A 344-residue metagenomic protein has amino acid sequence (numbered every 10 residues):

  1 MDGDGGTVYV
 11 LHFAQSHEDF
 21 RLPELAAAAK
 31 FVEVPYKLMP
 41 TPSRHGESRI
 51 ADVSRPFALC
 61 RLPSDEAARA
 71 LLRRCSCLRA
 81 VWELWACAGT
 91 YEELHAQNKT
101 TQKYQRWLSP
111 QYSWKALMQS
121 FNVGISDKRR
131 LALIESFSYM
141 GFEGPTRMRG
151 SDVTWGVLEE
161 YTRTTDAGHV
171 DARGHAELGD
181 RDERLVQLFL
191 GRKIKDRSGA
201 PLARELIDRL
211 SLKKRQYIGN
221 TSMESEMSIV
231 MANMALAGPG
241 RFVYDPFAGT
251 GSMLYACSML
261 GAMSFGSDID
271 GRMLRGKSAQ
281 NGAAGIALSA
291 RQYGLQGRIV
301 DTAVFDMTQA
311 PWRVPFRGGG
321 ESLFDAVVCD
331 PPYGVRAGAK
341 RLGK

Functional and structural regions predicted by a protein language model:
M1-R74, A80, A86, F121-G124 (+2 more regions): Class I S-adenosyl-L-methionine-dependent methyltransferase catalytic core
A28, Q97, T101, S136 (+2 more regions): Residues that form generic nucleotide/phosphate-binding pockets
G89-L108: Short, charged beta->alpha transition segments
R106-L108, T146-M148, G179-R181: Short, charge-rich binding segments
Q111-S113, G240: Phosphate-coordination loops involved in phosphoryl transfer and adenosine-cofactor binding
W114-Q119: DNA-contacting interfaces and partner/effector-binding or oligomerization modules in DNA-centric proteins
F121-M148: Short, hydrophobic/π-rich interface segment
